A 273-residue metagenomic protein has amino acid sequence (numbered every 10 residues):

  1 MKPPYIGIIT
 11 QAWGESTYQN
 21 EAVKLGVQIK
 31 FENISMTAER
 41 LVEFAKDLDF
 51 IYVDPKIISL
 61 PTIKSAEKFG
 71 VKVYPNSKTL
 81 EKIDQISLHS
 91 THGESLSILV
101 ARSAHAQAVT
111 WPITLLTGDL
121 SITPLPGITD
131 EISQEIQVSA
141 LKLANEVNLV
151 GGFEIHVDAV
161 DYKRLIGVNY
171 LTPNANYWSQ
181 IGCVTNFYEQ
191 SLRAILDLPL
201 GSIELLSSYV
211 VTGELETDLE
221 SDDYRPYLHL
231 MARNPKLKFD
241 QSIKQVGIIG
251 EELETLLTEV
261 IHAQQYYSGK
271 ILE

Functional and structural regions predicted by a protein language model:
M1, F44-A45, H89-G93, R102-A106 (+3 more regions): Solvent-exposed alpha-helices and their adjacent loops that cap or buttress functional pockets in soluble metabolic
M1-T79: ATP-binding N-terminal substructure of ATP-dependent carboxylate-amine bond-forming enzymes
E21-L25, F69, S103, L143-V147 (+2 more regions): Change "in soluble alpha/beta enzymes" to "in soluble alpha/beta proteins
E39, R193-E273: Peripheral (often C-terminal) accessory segments that flank ATP-dependent C-N-forming ligase machineries
E81-Q85: Glycine-/Pro-rich loop/turn segments that contact NAD(P) or position catalytic residues in Rossmann-like domains
I86-G152, A159-D161: Internal nucleotide-binding/catalytic subdomain
E135-E154, Y170-T217: Active-site "cap" helix and flanking loop/linker of ATP-utilizing ligase/carboxylase catalytic domains
Y162-T172: A short beta-strand motif that forms the metal-chelation/ATP-contact edge of phosphoryl-transfer active sites
